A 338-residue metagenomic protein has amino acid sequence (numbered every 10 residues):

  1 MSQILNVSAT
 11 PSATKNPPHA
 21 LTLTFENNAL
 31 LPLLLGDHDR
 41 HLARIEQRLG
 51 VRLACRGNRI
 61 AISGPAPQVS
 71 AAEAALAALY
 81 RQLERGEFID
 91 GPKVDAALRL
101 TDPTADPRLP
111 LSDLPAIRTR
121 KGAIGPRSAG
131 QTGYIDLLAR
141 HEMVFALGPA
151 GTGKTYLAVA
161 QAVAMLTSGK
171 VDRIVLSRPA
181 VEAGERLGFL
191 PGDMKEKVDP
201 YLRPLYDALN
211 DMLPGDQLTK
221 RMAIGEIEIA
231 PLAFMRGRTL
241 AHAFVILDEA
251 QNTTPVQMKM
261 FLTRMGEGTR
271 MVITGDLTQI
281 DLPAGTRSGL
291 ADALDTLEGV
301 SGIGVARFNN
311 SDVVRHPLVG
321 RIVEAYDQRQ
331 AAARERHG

Functional and structural regions predicted by a protein language model:
M1-P11: N-terminal acidic, proline/glycine-rich, low-complexity intrinsically disordered segments
A13-P32: Short glycine-/aliphatic-rich beta-strand segments at the starts of folded cytosolic domains
L30-Q47: Short amphipathic alpha-helix segments
L34, A72-A75, M258-F261: Hydrophobic side chains in well-ordered alpha-helices
Q47-A54: A short, structured beta-strand/loop element
A54-L111: Interdomain "pre-motor" coupling segment immediately N-terminal to P-loop NTPase/helicase cores
R59, K121-T132, D136, R140-L247 (+1 more regions): Conserved helicase motor core of SF1/SF2 NTP-dependent helicases
L111-A123: Conserved adenine-nucleotide phosphate-binding loops and their immediately adjacent elements
